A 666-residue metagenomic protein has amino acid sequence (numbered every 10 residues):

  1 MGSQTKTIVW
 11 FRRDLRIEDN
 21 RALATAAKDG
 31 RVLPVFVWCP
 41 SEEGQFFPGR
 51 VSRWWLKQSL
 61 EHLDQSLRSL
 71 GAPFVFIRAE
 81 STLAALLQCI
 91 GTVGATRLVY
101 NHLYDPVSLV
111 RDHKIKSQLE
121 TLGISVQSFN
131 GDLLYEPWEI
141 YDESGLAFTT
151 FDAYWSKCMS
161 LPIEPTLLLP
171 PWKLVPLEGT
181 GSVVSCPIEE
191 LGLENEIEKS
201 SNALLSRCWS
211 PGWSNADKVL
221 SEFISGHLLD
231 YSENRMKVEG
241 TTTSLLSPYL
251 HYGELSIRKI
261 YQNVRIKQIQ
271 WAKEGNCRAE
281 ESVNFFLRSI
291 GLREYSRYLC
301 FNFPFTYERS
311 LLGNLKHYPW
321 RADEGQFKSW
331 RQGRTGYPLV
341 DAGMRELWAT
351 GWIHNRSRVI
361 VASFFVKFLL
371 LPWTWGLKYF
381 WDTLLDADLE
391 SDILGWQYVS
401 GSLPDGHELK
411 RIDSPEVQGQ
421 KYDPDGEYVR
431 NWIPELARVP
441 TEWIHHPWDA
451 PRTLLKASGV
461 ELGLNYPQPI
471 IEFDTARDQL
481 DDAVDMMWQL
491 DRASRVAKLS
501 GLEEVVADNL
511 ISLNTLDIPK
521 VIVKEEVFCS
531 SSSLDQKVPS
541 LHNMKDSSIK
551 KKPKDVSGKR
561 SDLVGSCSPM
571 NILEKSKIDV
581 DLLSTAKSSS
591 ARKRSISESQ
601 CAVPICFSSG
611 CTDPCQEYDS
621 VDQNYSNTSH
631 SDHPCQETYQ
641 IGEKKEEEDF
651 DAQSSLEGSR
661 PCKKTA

Functional and structural regions predicted by a protein language model:
M1-A72, D481, D485, R495 (+1 more regions): N-terminal beta-strand-loop-alpha-helix module at the start of alpha/beta ligand-binding or catalytic domains
D19-A22, R111-D112, G376: Residues at alpha-helix caps and immediate loop-helix transition turns in enzyme cores, especially N- and C-cap
L33, P73-R78, Q127-F129: General small-molecule cofactor/ligand-binding pocket signal
W54-R78, T82-T92, S117, T121: Beta-sandwich/jelly-roll carbohydrate-recognition scaffolds of carbohydrate-active enzymes
I77-L83, L87, N101-P106, A349 (+2 more regions): Conserved short loop/turn motifs at secondary-structure junctions
S81-S214, Q397-V399, K410: Beta-rich, aromatic/charged-enriched effector core domains that present basic-aromatic interfaces for binding
G145-N314, D423, E427-S584, R592-R594 (+9 more regions): Glycine/tryptophan-enriched, flexible segments
T242-E435, T441: Active-site-proximal binding-pocket segments
